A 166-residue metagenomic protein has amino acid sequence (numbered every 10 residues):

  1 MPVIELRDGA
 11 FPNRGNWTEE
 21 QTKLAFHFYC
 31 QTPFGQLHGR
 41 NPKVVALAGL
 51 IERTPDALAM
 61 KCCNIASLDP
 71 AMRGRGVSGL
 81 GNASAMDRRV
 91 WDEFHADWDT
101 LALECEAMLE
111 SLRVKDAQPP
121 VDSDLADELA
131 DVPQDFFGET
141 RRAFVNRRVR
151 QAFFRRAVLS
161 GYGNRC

Functional and structural regions predicted by a protein language model:
R7-F28: Short, Lys/Arg-enriched anionic-surface-contact patches
A10, E106-F137: Intrinsically disordered, low-complexity linkers and terminal tails enriched in Pro/Gly and often acidic or mixed-charge
Y29-G39: Short helix->loop/beta-hairpin flanking segments within DNA-binding domains
K43-G49: Short alpha-helical "recognition helix" segments of helix-turn-helix
R53-D69: Major-groove recognition helix of helix-turn-helix-like DNA-binding domains
P70-V90: Short Lys/Arg-enriched helix C-cap and helix-to-coil transition segments that create basic nucleic-acid-contact patches
R88-A107: Short, amphipathic alpha-helical interaction segments positioned at domain boundaries
A126-R165: Short, charged surface segments at domain edges that flank catalytic/cofactor-binding sites
